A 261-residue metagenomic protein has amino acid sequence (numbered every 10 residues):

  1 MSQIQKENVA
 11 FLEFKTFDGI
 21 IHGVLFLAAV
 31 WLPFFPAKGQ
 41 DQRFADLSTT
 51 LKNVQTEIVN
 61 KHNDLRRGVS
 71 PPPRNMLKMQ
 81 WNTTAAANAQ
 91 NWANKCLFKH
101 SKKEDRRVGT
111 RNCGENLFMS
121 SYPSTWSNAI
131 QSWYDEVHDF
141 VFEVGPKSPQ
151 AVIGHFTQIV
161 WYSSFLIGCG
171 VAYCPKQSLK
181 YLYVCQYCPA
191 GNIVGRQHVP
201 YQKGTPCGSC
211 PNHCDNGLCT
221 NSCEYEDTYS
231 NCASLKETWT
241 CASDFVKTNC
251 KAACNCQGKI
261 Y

Functional and structural regions predicted by a protein language model:
S2-Y261: Mature extracellular or exoplasmic CAP/SCP-family domains and secreted bioactive peptides
